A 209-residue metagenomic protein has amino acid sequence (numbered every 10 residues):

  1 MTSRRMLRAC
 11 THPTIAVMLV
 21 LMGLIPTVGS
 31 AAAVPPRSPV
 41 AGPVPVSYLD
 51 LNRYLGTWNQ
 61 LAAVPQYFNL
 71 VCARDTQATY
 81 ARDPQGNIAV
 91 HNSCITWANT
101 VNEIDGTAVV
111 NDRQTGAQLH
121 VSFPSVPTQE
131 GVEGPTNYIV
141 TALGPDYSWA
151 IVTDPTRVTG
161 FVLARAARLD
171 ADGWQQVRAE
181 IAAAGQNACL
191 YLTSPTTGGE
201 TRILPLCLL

Functional and structural regions predicted by a protein language model:
T2-L209: A beta-rich soluble binding module of mature secreted/lumenal proteins
